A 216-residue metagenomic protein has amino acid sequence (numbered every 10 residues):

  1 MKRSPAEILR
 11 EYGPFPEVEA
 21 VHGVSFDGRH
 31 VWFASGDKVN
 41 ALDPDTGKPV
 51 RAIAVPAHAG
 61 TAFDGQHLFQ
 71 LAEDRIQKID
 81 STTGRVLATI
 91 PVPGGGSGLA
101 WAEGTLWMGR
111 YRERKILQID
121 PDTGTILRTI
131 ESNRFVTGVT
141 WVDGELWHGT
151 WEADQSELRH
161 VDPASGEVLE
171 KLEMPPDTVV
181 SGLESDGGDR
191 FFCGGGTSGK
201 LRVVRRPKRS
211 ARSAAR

Functional and structural regions predicted by a protein language model:
M1-E7: Blade/loop signatures of beta-propeller domains
I8-P16, G47-I53, G84-I90, G124-I130 (+1 more regions): A short beta-strand motif characteristic of beta-propeller blades
E11-D37, A59-G60: Beta-strand-rich domains and repeat architectures in extracellular enzymes and scaffolds, especially beta-propellers
E19-S25, V55-G65, G94-A102, R134-V142 (+1 more regions): Repeated scaffold domains used in trafficking and secretory/extracellular systems, primarily beta-propellers
V31-D37, L68-D74, M108-E113, H148-A153 (+1 more regions): Conserved beta-strand positions in repeat-built beta-propeller and related beta-rich domains
N40-A41, Q77, L117, R159 (+1 more regions): WD40 beta-propeller blade core
D43-G47, D80-G84, D120-G124, D162-G166 (+1 more regions): Short loop/turn segments that connect beta-strands within beta-propeller blades
V180-R216: Blade-level signature of beta-propeller repeat domains, shared across WD40, Kelch, NHL, RCC1 and BNR/Asp-box propellers
